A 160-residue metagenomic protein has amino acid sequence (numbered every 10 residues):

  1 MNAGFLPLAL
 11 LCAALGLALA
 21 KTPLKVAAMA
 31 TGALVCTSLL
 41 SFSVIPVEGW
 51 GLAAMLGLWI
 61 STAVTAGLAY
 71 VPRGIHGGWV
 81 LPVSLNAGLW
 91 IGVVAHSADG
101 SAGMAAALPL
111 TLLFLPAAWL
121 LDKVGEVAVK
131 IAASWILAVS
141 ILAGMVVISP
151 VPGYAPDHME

Functional and structural regions predicted by a protein language model:
M1-E160: Membrane metalloprotein/metal-transporter helix-bundle signature
